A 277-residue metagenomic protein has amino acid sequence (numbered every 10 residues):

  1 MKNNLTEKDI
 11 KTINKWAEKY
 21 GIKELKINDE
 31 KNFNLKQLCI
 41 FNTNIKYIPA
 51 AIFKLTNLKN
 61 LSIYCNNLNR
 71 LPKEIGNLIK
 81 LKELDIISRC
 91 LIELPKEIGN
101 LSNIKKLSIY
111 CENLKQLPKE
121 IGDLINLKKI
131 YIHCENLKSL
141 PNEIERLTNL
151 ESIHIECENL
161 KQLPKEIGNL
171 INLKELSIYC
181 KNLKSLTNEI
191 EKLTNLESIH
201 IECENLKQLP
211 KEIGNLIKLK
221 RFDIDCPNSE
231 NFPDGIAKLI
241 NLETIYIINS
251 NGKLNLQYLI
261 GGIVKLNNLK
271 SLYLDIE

Functional and structural regions predicted by a protein language model:
M1-Y64, N69-S88, I92-Y110, K115-H133 (+5 more regions): The feature captures the LRR N-terminal capping module
